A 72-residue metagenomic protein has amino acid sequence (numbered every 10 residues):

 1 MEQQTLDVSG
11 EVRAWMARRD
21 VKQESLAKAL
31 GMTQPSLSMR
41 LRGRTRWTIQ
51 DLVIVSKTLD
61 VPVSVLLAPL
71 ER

Functional and structural regions predicted by a protein language model:
M1-K22: A short, Lys/Arg-rich alpha-helix, primarily the initiator
M16, A27, S56: The alpha-helix within a helix-turn-helix
M16-R18, G43-R46: Short amphipathic helical patch at the helix-1/turn junction of helix-turn-helix
D20-R42: Short alpha-helical DNA-recognition segment
V21, W47-Q50: Residue-level signal for the short linker/turn that defines the boundary of a DNA-recognition helix
A29, P69-R72: Short acidic/histidine-centered micro-motifs embedded in hydrophobic/aromatic stretches that mark compact functional
L41, D51, L67-L70: DNA major-groove recognition helix of helix-turn-helix
Q50-V65: DNA major-groove recognition helix of helix-turn-helix/homeodomain DNA-binding modules
